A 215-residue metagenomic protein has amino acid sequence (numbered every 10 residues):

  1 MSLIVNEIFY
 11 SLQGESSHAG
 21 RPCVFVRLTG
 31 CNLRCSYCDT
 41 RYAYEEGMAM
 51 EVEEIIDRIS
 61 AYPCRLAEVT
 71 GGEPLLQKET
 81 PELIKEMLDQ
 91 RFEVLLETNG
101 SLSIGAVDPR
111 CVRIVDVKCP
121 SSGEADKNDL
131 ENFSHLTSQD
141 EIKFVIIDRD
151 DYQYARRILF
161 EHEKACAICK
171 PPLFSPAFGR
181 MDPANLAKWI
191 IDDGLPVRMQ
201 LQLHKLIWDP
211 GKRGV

Functional and structural regions predicted by a protein language model:
M1-I8, L12-E15, N32, S36 (+7 more regions): Residue-level signal for well-ordered alpha-helical segments
M1-T29, L33-Y37, D192-Q202, I207-D209: Flexible, acidic/Gly-rich N-terminal and inter-domain linker regions that tether and position cofactor-handling modules
L3-N6, P22-C23, R34-C111: Conserved Radical SAM active-site core
Y10-E15, A19-P22, D39, A43 (+7 more regions): Generic preference for well-ordered secondary structure
Q13, I56-S60, F160: Generic structural signal for well-ordered alpha-helical scaffold segments
S17, C38, G47-M50, A67 (+4 more regions): Short linear functional motifs in flexible/disordered or boundary regions
V26-T29, I56, K127-N128: Short hydrophobic/aromatic-rich motifs at helix boundaries and adjacent loops
L75-V215: Conserved AdoMet/S-adenosylmethionine-binding subsite of the radical SAM
